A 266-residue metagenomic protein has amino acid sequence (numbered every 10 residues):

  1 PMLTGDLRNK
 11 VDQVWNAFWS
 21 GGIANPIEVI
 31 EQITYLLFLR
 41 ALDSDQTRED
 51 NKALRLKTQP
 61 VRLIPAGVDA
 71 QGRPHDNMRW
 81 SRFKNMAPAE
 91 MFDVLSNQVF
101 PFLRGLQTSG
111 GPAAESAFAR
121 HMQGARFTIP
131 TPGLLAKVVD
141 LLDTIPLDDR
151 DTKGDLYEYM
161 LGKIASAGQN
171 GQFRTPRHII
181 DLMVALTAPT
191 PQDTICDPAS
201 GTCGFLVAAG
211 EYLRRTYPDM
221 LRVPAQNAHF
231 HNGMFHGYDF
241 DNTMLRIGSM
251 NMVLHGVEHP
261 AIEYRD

Functional and structural regions predicted by a protein language model:
P1-P191, S249, A261-Y264: Non-catalytic, mostly N-terminal accessory regions of nucleic-acid modification and defense proteins
Q172-D266: Conserved S-adenosyl-L-methionine
